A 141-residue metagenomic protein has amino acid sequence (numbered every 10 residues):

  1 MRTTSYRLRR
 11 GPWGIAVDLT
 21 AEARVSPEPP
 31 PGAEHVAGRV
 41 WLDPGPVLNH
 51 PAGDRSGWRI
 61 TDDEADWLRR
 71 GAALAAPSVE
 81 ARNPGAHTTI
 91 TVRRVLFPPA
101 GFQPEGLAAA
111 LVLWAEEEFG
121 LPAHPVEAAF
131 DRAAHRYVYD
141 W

Functional and structural regions predicted by a protein language model:
M1-W141: Accessory interaction regions appended to the cores of large information-processing enzymes
